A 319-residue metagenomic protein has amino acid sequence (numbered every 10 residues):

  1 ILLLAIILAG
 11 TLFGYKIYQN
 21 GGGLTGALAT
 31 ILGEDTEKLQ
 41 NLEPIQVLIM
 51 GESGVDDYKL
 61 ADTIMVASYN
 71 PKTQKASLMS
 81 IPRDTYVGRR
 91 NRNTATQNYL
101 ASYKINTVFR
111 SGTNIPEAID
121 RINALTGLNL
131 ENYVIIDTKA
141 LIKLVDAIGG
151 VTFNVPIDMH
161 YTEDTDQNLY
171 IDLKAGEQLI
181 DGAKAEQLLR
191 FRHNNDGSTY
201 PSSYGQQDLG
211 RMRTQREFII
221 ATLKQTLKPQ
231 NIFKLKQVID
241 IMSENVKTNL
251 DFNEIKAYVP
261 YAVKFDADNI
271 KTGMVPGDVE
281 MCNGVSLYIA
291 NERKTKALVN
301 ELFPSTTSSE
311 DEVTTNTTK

Functional and structural regions predicted by a protein language model:
L2-F13: Hydrophobic membrane-insertion alpha-helices, especially the h-region of bacterial N-terminal signal peptides
T11-K319: Non-catalytic, solvent-exposed segments at the cell envelope interface
